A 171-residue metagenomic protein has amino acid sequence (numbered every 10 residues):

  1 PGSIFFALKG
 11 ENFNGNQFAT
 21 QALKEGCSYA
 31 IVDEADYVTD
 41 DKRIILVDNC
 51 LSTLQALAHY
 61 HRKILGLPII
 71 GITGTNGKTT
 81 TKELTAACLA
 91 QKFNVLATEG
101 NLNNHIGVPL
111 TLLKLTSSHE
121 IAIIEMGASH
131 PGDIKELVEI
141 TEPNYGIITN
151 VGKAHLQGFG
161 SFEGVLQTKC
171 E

Functional and structural regions predicted by a protein language model:
P1-A56, Y60: N-terminal leader/targeting and accessory segments in enzymes
T53-E171: Phosphate-binding loop of NTP-binding sites
